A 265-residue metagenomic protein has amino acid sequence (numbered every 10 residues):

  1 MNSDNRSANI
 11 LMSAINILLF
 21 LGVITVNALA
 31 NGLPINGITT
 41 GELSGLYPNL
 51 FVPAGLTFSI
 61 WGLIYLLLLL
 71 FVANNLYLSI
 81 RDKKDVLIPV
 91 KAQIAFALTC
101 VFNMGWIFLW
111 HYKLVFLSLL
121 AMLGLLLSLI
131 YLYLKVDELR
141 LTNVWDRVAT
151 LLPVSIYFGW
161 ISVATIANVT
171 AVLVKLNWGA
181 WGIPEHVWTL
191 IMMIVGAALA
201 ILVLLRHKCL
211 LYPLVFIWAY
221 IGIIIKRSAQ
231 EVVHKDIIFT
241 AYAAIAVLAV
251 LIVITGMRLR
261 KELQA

Functional and structural regions predicted by a protein language model:
A8, V52-F58, W181-A198, I225-V250: Membrane-interface transmembrane-helix boundary segments in multi-pass integral membrane proteins
A8, Y77-R81, L134-R140, V253-A265: Membrane-interface capping segments at transmembrane-helix boundaries
L18-T25, A95-W106, M122-Y133, T150-N168: Alpha-helical transmembrane segments of multi-pass integral membrane proteins
F20-G37: Alpha-helical transmembrane segments of multi-pass membrane proteins
G45-I60, V148-S155, W178-W188: Short aromatic-rich membrane-water interface segments that cap or initiate transmembrane helices in multi-pass membrane
F71-K83, P89, Q93, A97-L119 (+1 more regions): Internal transmembrane alpha-helix with an interfacial aromatic "cap," most often the third helix
G105-L119, L176-I183, L204-H207, A229-K235: Membrane-interface helix caps and helix-loop-helix hairpins in membrane proteins
L211-G222: Central hydrophobic cores of alpha-helical transmembrane segments in multi-pass integral membrane proteins
